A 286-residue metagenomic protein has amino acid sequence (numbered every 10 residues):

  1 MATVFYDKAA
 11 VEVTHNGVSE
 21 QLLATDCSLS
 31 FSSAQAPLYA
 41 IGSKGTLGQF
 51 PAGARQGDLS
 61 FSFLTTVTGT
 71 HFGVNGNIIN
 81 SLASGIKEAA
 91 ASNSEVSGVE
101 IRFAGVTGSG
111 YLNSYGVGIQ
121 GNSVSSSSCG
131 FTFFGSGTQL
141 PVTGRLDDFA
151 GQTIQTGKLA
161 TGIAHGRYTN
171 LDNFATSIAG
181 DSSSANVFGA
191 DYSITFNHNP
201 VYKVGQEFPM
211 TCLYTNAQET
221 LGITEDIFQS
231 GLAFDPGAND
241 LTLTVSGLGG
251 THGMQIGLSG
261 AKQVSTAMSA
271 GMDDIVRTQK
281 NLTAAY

Functional and structural regions predicted by a protein language model:
M1-Y286: Signature of extracytoplasmic/envelope-associated structural regions
